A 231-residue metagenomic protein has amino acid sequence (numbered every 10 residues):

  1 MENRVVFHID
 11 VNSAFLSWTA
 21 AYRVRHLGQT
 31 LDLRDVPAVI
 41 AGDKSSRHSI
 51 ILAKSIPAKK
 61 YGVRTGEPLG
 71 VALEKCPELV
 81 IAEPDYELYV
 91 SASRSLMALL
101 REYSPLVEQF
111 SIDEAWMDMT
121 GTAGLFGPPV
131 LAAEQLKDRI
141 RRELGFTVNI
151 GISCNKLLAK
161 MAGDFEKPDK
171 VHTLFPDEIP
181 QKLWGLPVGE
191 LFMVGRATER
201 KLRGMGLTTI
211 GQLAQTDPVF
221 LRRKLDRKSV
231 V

Functional and structural regions predicted by a protein language model:
M1-R227: Gly/Gly-Pro- and Ser/Thr-rich, intrinsically disordered tail segments characteristic of DNA damage-repair and tolerance
V230-V231: Conserved small/polar residues in nucleotide/adenosyl-binding loops
